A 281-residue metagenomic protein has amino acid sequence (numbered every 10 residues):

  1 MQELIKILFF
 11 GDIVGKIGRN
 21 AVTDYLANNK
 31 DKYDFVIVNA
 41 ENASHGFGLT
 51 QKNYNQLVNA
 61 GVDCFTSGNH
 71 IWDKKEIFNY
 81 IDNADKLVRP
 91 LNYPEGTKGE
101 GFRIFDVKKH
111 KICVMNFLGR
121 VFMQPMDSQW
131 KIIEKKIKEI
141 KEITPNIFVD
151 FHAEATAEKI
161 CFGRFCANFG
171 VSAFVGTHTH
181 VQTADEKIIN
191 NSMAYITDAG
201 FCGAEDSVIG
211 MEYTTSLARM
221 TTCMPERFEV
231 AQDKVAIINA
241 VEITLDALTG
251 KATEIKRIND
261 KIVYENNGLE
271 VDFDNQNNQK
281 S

Functional and structural regions predicted by a protein language model:
M1-S281: Acidic, metal/ion-coordinating pockets
